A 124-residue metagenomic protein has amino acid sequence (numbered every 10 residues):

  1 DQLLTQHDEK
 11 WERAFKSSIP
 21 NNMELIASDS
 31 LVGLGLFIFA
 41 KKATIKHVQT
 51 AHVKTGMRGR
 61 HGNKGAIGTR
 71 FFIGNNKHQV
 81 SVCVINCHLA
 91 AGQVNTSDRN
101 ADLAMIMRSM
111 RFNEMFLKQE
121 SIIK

Functional and structural regions predicted by a protein language model:
D1-Q6: Active-site neighborhood of divalent metal-dependent phosphoester/pyrophosphate hydrolases
R13: Classical protein tyrosine phosphatase
S17: Positively charged, glycine-rich low-complexity segments
N21-I26, S30-K124: Active-site regions of metal-assisted phosphoester/phosphodiester hydrolases, unifying DNase/endonuclease modules
